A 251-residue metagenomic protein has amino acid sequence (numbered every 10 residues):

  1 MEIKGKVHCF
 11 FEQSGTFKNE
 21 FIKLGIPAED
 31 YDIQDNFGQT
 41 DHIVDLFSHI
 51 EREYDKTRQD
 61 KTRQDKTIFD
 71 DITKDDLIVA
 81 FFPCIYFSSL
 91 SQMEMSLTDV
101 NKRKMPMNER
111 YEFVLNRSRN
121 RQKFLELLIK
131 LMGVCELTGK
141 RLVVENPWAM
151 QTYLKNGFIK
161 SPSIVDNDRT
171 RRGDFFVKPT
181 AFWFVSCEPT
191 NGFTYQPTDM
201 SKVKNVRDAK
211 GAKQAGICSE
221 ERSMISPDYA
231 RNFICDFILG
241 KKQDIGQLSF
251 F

Functional and structural regions predicted by a protein language model:
M1-F251: Conserved active-site and SAM-binding loop architecture of S-adenosyl-L-methionine-dependent nucleic-acid
